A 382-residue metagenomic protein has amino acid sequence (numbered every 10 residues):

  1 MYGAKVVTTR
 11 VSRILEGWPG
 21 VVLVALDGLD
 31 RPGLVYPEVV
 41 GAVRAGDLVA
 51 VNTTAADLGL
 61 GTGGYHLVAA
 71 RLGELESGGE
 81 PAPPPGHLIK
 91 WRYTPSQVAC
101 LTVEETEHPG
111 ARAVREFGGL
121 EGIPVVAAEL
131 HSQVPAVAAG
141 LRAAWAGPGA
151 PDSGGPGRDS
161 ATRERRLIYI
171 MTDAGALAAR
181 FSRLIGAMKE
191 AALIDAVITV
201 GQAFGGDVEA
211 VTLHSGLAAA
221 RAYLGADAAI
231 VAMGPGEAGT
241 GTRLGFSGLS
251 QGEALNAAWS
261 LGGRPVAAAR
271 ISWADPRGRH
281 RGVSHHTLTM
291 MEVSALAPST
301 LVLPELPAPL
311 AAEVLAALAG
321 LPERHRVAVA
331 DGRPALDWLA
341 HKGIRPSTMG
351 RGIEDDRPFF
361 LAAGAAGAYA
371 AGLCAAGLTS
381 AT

Functional and structural regions predicted by a protein language model:
Y2-D27, A144-W145, E164, I168-Y169 (+3 more regions): Non-transmembrane, aqueous-exposed alpha-helical and coiled segments at domain scale
Y2-G122, W145-A146, A161-I168: Extended, charged alpha/beta regions that create polyanion-binding interfaces
G33-V40, V125, T172-A176, R351-E354: A short N-terminal beta->alpha junction/helix N-cap motif
Y36, G46-V51, A55-A56, L60 (+7 more regions): Long, contiguous hydrophobic alpha-helical segments, chiefly transmembrane helices and signal peptides
A55, D173-A174, I271: Residue-level signal for short, function-critical loop segments
L58, A176, A274: Flexible, glycine-rich phosphate/dinucleotide-binding loops and adjacent beta-alpha linkers at cofactor/substrate
A99-G149, D159-A210: Phosphate-binding glycine-rich loops and their immediate beta-loop-alpha structural context
G154-G157: N-terminal amphipathic/hydrophobic targeting modules at extreme N-termini, encompassing cleavable Sec/SRP-type signal
